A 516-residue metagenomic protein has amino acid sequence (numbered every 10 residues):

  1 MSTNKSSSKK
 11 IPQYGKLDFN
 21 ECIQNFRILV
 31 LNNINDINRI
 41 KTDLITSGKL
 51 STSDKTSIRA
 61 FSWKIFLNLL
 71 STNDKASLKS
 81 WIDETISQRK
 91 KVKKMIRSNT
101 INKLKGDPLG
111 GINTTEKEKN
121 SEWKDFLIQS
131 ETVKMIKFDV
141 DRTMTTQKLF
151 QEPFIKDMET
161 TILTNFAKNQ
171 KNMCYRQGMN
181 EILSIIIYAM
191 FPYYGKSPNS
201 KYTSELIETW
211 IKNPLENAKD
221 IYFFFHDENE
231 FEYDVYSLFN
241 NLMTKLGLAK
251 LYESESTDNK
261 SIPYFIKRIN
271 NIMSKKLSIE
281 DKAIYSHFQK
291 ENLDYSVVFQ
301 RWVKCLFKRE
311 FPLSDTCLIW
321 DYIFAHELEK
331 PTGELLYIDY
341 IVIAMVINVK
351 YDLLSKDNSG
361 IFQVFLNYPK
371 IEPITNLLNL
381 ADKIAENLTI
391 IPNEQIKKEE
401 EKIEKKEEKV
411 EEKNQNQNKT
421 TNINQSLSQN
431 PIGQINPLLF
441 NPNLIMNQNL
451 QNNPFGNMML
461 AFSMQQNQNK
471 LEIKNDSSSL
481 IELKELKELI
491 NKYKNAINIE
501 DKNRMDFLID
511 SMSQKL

Functional and structural regions predicted by a protein language model:
M1-N172, L183, I187-F225, N229 (+3 more regions): N-terminal transition regions in large eukaryotic proteins
L29, D43, I65, D139 (+10 more regions): Alpha-helical recognition domains of nuclear gene-regulatory proteins
I37, E159, M179, E280 (+1 more regions): N-terminal alpha-helical segment
D54, I155, K171, Y175 (+7 more regions): Secondary-structure capping and boundary motifs in well-ordered enzyme cores
E131, M135, N217-V297, L328-E407 (+5 more regions): Extended, Lys/Glu/Leu-rich amphipathic alpha-helical scaffolds
D157, S314-D321, S355-G360: Short sequence/structural elements of tandem HEAT/ARM alpha-solenoid repeats
C305-D315, Y322-F324: Extended serine/threonine-enriched, polar tracts that run as long, contiguous segments within proteins
